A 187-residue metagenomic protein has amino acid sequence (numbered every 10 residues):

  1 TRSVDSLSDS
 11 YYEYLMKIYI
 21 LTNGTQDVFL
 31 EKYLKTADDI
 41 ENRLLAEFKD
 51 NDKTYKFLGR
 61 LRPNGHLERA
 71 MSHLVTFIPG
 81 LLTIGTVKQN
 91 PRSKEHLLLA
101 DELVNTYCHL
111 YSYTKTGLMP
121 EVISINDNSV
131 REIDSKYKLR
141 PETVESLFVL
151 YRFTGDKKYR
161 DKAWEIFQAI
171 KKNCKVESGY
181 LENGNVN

Functional and structural regions predicted by a protein language model:
T1-N187: Glycan-recognition and catalytic cores of secretory/periplasmic carbohydrate-active enzymes
